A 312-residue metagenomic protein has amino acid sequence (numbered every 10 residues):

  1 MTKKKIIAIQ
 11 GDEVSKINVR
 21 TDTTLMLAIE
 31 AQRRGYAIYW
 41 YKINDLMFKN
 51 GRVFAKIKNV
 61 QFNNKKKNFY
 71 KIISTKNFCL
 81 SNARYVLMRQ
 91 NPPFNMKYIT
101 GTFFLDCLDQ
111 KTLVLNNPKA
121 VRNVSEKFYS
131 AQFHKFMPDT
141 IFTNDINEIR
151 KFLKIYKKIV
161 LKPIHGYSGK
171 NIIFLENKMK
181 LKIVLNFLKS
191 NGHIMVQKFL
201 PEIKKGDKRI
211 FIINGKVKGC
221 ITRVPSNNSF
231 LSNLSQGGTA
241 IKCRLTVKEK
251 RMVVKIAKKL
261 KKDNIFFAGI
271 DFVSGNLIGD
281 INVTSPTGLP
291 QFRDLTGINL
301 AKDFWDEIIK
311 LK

Functional and structural regions predicted by a protein language model:
T2-A8: Extreme N-terminal starter segment of soluble prokaryotic enzymes
I9, L87-M88, Q197: Redox-cofactor binding/interface segments in oxidoreductases and associated redox assembly factors
E13, Q90-P93, I164-G166, P286: Short glycine-rich anion-binding loops that position phosphate/pyrophosphate groups of nucleotides and phosphorylated
S15-F142: Conserved N-proximal alpha/beta basic substrate-recognition cap immediately N-terminal to, or forming the N-lobe
K16-I17, L245-K312: ATP-dependent carboxylate activation and anion-phosphoryl transfer catalytic cores that bind Mg-ATP to form
G35, M47, E176, I212-V217 (+1 more regions): Short acidic-glycine loop/turn motifs at beta-strand connectors
I146-N147, K154-K158, H165-L260: Phosphate-binding site of ATP-dependent enzymes
